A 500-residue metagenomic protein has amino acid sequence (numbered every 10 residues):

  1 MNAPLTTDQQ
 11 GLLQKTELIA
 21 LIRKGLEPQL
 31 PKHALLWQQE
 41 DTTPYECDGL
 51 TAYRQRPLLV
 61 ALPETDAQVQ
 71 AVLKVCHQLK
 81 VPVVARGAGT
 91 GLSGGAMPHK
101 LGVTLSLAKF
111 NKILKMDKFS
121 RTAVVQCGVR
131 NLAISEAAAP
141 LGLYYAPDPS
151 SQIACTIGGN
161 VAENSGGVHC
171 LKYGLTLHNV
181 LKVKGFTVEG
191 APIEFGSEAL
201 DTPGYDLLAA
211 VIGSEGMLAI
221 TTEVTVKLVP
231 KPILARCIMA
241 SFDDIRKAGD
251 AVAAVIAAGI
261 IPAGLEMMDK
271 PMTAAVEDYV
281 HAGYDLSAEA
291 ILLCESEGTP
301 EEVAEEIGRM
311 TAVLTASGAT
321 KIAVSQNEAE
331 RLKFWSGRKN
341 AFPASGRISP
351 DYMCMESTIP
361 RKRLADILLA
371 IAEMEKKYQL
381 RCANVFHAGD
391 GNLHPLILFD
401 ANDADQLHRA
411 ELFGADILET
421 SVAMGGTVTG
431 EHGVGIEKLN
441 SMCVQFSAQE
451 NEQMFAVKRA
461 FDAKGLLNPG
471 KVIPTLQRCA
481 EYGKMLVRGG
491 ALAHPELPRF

Functional and structural regions predicted by a protein language model:
M1-K74, G91-R121, S150, K270-H281 (+4 more regions): N-terminal flexible segment immediately upstream of the FAD-binding catalytic core in FAD-dependent oxidoreductases
P31-K32, V422-V434, K458-R459, A463-I473: Alpha-helix capping/hinge segments and adjacent helical runs
L36-E46, V226-P230, R236-F413, T420 (+1 more regions): C-terminal substrate-recognition/cap domain of FAD-linked oxidoreductases
S93-N111, A139-L143, G166-L177, V224-P230 (+3 more regions): A glycine- and small-aliphatic-rich helix-loop capping segment at beta-alpha/alpha-beta transitions that lines
K112-E266, L467, G483-R488, H494-F500: FAD-binding subdomain of flavoenzyme oxidoreductases
N440-F500: Activity-critical C-terminal alpha-helical subdomain
